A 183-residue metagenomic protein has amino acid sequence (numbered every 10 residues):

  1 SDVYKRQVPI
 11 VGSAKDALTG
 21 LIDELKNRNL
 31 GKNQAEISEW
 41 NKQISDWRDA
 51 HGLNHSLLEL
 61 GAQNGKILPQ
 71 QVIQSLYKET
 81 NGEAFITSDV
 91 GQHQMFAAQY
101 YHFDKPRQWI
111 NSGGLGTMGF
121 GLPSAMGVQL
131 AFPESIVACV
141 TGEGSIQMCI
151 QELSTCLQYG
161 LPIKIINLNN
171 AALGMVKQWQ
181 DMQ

Functional and structural regions predicted by a protein language model:
V3-Y4: Short, small-residue-biased leader/transition segments that mark boundaries at the very start of proteins
V8, G12, G31, E59-I67: Generic amphipathic alpha-helical segments used as scaffolds and interaction surfaces in large, multi-domain proteins
P9-V11, K15-I22, K26, F96-Q183: Thiamine diphosphate
A17-T19, D23, K32, N54-H55 (+1 more regions): Conserved catalytic alpha/beta core of Sir2/sirtuin-type deacylases, generalized to analogous enzyme cores that bind
T19, D23, K42, Q74 (+1 more regions): Replace "anionic and nucleotidyl ligands
N29-W47: Flexible, glycine/charged-enriched surface loops at secondary-structure junctions
S45-V128: Active-site diphosphate/adenylate-binding microenvironment
